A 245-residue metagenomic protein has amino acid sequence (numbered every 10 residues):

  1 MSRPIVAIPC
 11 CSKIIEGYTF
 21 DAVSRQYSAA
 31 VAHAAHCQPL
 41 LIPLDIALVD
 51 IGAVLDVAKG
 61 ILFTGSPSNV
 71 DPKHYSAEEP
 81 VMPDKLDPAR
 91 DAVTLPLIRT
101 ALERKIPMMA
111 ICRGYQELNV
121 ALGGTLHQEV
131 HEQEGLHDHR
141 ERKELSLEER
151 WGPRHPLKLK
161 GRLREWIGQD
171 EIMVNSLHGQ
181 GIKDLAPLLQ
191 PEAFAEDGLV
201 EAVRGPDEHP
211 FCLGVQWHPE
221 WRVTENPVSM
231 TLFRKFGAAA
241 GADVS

Functional and structural regions predicted by a protein language model:
M1-M109, V120-H127, H131-W166, M173 (+4 more regions): N-terminal beta1-alpha1 cap of cysteine-dependent amidohydrolase-like domains
C112: Conserved G/P- and acidic residue-centered "switch" motifs that form tight phosphate/ATP-binding loops in soluble
Y115: The feature captures the ABC ATPase H-loop/switch
H209-F211: A short, structured beta-strand/loop element
L213-Q216: Active-site-proximal beta-strand elements of phosphoester/diester hydrolases
